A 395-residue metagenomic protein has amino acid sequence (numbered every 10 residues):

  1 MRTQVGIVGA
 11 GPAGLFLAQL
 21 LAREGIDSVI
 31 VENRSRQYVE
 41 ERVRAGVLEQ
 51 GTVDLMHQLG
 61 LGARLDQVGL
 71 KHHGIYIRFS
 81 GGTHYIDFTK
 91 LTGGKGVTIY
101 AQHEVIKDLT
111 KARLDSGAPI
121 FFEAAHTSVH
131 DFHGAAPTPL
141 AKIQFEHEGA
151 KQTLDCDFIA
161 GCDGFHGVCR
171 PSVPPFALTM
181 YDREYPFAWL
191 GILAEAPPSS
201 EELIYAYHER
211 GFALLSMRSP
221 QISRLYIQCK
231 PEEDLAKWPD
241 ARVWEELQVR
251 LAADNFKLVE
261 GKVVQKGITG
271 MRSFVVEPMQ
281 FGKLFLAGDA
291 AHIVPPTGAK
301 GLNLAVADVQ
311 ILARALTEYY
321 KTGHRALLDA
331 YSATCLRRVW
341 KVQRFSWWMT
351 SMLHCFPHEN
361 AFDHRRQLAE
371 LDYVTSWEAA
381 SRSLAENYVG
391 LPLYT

Functional and structural regions predicted by a protein language model:
R2-V5: Extreme N-terminal starter segment of soluble prokaryotic enzymes
G9-R23, L109, A160-G161, G267-R344 (+1 more regions): Conserved mid-domain beta->alpha element of the FAD-binding
A22-V43: Glycine-rich FAD pyrophosphate-binding loop
I30-V31, G161, A206, A287: Generic enzyme active-site microenvironment
E41-R44, E49-S116, H130: Active-site-adjacent segment of FAD-dependent monooxygenases/related oxidoreductases
D66-G74, E123, L251-Q265, H324-D329 (+1 more regions): Acidic/histidine metal-binding catalytic segments
K111, A118, A124-S128, H133-G267 (+1 more regions): Conserved FAD-binding catalytic core of PHBH/FMO-like flavoproteins
A299, R314-T395: C-terminal helical "tail/cap" subdomain of flavin- and related membrane-associated enzymes
